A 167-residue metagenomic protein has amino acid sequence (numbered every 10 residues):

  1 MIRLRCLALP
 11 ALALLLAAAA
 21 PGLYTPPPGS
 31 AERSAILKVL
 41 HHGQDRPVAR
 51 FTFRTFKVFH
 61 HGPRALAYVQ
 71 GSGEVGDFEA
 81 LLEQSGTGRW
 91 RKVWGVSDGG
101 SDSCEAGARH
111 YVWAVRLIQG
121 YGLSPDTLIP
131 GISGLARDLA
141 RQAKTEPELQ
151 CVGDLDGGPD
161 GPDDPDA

Functional and structural regions predicted by a protein language model:
M1-A8: Bacterial N-terminal signal peptides that target proteins for export
A8-A17: Bacterial N-terminal signal peptides
L12, G29, G161-D164: Intrinsically disordered, low-complexity segments enriched in proline/serine/threonine
A20-L23, G95: Acidic/histidine-rich, surface-exposed loop or edge segments in extracytoplasmic proteins
G22-R54: Short, non-transmembrane alpha-helical segments in secretory-pathway proteins
F53-E83: Exposed beta-strand-loop-beta-strand "reactive/processing" segments of non-cytosolic proteins
A80-G107: Short beta-strand edge/turn micro-motifs at domain boundaries
D98-A167: C-terminal partner/receptor-binding element of secreted or periplasmic proteins
